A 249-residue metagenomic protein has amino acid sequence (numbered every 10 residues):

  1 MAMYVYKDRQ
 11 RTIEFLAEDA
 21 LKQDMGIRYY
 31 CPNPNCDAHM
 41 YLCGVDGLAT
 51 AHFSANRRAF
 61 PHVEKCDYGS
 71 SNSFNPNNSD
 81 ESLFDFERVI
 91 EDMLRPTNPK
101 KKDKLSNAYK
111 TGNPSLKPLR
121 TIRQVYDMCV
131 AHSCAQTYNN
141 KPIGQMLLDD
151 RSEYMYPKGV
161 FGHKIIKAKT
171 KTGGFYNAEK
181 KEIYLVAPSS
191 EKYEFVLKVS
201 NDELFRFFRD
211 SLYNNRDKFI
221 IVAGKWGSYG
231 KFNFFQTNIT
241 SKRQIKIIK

Functional and structural regions predicted by a protein language model:
M1-K249: Intrinsically disordered, low-complexity linker/tail regions enriched in polar/charged residues
